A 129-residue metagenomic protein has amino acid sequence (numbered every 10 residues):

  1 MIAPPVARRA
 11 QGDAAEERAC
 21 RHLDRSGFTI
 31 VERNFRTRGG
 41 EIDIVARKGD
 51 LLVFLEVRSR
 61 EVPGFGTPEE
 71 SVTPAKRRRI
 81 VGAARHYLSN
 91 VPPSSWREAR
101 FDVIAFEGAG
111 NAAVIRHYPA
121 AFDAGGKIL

Functional and structural regions predicted by a protein language model:
M1-R33: Acidic-basic catalytic patches of nuclease active cores, encompassing PD-(D/E)XK and other metal-cofactor nuclease
L23, I42-G64, P68, V72 (+1 more regions): Conserved catalytic cores of phosphodiester-cleaving nucleases, focusing on short active-site segments
I30-E32, F54, F101: Hydrophobic residues on conserved beta-strands that form the core of alpha/beta folds
N34, D43-V45, G49, R58 (+2 more regions): Anionic group-transfer/hydrolysis microenvironments
R38-G40, N111: Short acidic/glycine-enriched loop/turn segments that link adjacent beta-strands
F65-A99: Mid-chain, well-packed structural core segment of small domains
N90-L129: Domain-level recognition of nuclease-like catalytic cores that cleave nucleotide substrates
